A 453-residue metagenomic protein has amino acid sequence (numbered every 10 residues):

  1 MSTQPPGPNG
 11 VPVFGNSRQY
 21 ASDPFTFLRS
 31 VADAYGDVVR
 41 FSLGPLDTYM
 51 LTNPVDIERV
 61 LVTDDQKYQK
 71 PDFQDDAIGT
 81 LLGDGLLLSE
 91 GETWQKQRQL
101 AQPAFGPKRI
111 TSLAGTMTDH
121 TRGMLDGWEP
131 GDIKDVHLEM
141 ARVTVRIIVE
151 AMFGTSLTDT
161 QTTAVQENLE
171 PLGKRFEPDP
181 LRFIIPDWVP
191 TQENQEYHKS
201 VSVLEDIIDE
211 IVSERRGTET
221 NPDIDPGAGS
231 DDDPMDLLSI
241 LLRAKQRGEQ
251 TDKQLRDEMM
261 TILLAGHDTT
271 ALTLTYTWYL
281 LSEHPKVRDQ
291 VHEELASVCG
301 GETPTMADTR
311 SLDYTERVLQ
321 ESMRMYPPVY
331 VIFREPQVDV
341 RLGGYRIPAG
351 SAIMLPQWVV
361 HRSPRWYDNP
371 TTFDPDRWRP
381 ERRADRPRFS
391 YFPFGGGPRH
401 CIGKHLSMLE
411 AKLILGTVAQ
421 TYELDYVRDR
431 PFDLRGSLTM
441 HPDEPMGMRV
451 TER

Functional and structural regions predicted by a protein language model:
M1-K96, T111-M124, V143, T155-T160 (+3 more regions): N-terminal membrane-proximal hinge/A-helix region immediately C-terminal to the signal-anchor transmembrane segment
P5-G10, G15, A114, T118 (+8 more regions): Cytochrome P450 I-helix active-site segment
K70-D75, T93-W94, R109-L272, Q290: Cytochrome P450 heme-thiolate monooxygenase catalytic core
T269-S282, I414: Short, small-residue alpha-helix embedded
P285, R386, K404-M440: Cytochrome P450 heme-binding "Cys pocket" and the immediately downstream C-terminal segment
F333, L355-R382: Conserved cytochrome P450 K-helix/beta-meander segment immediately N-terminal to the heme-binding cysteine loop
